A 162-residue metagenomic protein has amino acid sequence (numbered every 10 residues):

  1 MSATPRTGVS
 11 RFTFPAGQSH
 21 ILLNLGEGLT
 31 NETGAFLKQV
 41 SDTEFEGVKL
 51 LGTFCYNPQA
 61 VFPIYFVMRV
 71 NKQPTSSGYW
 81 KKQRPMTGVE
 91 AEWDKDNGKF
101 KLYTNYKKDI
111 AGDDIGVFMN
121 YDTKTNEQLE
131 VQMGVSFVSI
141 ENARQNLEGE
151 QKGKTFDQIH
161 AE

Functional and structural regions predicted by a protein language model:
M1-E162: Beta-sandwich/jelly-roll carbohydrate-recognition scaffolds of carbohydrate-active enzymes
